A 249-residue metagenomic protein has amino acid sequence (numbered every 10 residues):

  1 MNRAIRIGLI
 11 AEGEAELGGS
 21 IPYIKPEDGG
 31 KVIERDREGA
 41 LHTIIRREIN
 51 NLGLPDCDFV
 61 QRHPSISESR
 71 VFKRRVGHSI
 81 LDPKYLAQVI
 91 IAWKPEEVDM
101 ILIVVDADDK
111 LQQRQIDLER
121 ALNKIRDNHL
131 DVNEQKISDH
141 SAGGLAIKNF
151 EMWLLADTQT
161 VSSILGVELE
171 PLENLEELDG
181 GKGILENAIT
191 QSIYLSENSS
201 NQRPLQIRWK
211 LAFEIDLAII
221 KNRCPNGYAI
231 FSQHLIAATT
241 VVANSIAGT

Functional and structural regions predicted by a protein language model:
M1-P83: Domain-level signal for Mg2+-assisted phosphodiester chemistry and nucleotide/NA-binding surfaces in nucleic-acid
I5, V98-D99, I137-S141: Short glycine-/polar-rich loops that comprise or flank the Walker A/P-loop and associated switch/sensor motifs
L9-A11, V98-Q112: Acidic beta-strand-to-loop metal/phosphate-binding motif
D36-L41, S79-V89, Q112-L130: Well-ordered, non-membrane alpha-helical segments in soluble/globular domains
S67-A87, N198-L217, K221: Generic detector of solvent-exposed, compositionally biased contiguous segments
A92-V98: Glycine-rich phosphate-binding loop signature in dinucleotide/nucleotide-binding domains
V105-S200: Activity-critical C-terminal alpha-helical subdomain
N201-T249: Charged phosphate-binding loop/patch that engages nucleotide di/tri-phosphates or the phosphate backbone of nucleic
